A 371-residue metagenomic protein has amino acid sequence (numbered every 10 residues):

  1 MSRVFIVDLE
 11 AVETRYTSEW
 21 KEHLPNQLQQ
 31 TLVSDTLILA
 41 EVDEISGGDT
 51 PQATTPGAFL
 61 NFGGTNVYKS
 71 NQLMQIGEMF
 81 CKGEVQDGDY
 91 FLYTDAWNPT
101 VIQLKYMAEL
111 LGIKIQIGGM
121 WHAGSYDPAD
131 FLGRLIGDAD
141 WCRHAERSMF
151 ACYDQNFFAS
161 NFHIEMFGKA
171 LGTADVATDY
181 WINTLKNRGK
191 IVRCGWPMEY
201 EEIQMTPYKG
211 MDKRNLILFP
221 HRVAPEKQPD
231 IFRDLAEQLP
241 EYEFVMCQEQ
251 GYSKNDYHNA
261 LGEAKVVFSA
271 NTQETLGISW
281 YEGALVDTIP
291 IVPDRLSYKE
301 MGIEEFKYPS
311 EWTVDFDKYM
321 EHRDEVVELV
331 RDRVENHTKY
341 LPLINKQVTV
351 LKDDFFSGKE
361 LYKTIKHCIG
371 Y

Functional and structural regions predicted by a protein language model:
M1-Q103, Y371: N-terminal pre-catalytic "stem/leader" segment of glycosyltransferase-like enzymes
Y90-A96, A108-F131: Active-site proximal beta-strand in glycosyltransferases
L135-N156: Membrane-proximal helix-turn-helix segments that form the acceptor-binding/catalytic region of lipid-linked
A151-M205: Donor nucleotide-sugar binding/catalytic pocket of nucleotide-sugar-dependent glycosyltransferases
M198-K227, R233-E237: Conserved donor-binding/catalytic core segment of Leloir-type glycosyltransferases
N271-T272: Aromatic "clamp/platform" in nucleotide-sugar-dependent glycosyltransferases that forms part of the donor/acceptor
I289-V292, K299: Short hydrophobic beta-strand element within catalytic cores of glycosyltransferases and related nucleotide-activated
T313-Y371: A charged, aromatic-enriched C-terminal amphipathic alpha-helix characteristic of glycosyltransferases across folds
